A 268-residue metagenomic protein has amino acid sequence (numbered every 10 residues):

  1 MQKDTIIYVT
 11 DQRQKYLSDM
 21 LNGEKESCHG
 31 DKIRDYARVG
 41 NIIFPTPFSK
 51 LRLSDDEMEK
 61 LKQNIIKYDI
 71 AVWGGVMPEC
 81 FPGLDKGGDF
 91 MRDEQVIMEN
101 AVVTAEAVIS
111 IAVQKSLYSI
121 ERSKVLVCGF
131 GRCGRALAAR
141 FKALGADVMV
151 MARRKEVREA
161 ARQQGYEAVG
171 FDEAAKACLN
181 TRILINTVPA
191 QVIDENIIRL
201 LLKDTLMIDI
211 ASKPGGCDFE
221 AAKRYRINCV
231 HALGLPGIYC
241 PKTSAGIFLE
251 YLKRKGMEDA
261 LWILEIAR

Functional and structural regions predicted by a protein language model:
T5-L21, E121-K142: Glycine-rich adenosine-cofactor-binding loop
R13, C133, E156-V157, K213: Conserved Rossmann-like nucleotide-cofactor binding loop
K25-K32, L144-Q164: NAD(P)-binding Rossmann-fold cofactor-contacting core
T46, K50-A105: Phosphate/diphosphate ligand-binding glycine-rich loop within oxidoreductases
P47-D69, R162-G237: Rossmann-like adenosine-cofactor binding region
M77-M91, I210-G256: Rossmann-fold NAD(P)-binding glycine/threonine-rich loop
A105-R122: Short internal alpha-helix immediately C-terminal to a glycine-rich phosphate-binding loop in Rossmann-like
